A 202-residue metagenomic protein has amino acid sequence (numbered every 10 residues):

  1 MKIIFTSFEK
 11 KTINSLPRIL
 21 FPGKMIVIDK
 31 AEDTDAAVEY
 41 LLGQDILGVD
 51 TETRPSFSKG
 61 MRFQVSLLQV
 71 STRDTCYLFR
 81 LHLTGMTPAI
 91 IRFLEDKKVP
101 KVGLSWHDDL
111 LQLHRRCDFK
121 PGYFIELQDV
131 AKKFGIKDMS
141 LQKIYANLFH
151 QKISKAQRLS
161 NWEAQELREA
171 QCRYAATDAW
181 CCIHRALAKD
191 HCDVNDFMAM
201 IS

Functional and structural regions predicted by a protein language model:
M1-L47, R116, L127, W180 (+1 more regions): N-terminal accessory regions of nucleic-acid-interacting proteins
I26-D29, D33-D35, L42-I46, P55-K155 (+2 more regions): Conserved DEDDh/DEDDy metal-dependent 3′-5′ exonuclease domain
